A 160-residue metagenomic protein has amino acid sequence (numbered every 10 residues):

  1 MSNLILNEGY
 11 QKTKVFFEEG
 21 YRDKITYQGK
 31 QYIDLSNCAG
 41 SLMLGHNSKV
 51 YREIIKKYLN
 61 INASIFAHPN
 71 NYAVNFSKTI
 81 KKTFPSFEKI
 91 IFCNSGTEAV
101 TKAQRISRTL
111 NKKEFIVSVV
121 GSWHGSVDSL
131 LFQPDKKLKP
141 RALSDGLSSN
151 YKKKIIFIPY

Functional and structural regions predicted by a protein language model:
M1-I25, K57-N60: Active-site-adjacent loop/helix segments that line or gate small-molecule/cofactor pockets in enzymes
L4, Q31-K113: Glycine-rich loop-to-alpha-helix module at the N-terminal edge of alpha/beta enzyme cores
R22, N47-K49, D128, D135: Short capping/connector residues at structural and topological boundaries
K24, K30-Q31: Residue-level signal for well-ordered, solvent-exposed loop/turn and beta-edge residues enriched in charged/polar side
T26-Y27, L44-H46, F132-Q133: Short beta-strand-to-turn element immediately C-terminal to the catalytic PLP-Schiff-base lysine in fold type I
Y27-Q28, K153: Short, ordered coil/turn segments that flank beta-strands lining enzyme active or ligand-binding pockets
K78-Y160: PLP-dependent aspartate aminotransferase-fold enzymes
